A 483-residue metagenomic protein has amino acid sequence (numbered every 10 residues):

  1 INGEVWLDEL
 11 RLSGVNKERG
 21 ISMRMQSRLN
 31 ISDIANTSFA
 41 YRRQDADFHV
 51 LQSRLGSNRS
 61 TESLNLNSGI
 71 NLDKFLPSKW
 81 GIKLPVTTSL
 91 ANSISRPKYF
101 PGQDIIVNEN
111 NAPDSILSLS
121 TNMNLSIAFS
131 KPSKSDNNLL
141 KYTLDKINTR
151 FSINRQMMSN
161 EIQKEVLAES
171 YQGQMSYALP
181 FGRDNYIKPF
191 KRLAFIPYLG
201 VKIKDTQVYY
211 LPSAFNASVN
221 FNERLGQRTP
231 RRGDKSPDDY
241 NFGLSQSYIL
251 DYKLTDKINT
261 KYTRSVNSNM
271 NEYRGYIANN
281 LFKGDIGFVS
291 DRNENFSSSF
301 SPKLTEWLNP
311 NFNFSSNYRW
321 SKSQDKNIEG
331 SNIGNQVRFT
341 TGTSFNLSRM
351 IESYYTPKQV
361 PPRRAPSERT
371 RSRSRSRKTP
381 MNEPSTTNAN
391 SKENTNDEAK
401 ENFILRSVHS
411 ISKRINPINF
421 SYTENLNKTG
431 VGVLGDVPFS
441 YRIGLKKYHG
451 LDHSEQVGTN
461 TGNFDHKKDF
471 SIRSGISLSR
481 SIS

Functional and structural regions predicted by a protein language model:
N2-S483: Exposed, low-structure sequence patches enriched in small/polar residues
